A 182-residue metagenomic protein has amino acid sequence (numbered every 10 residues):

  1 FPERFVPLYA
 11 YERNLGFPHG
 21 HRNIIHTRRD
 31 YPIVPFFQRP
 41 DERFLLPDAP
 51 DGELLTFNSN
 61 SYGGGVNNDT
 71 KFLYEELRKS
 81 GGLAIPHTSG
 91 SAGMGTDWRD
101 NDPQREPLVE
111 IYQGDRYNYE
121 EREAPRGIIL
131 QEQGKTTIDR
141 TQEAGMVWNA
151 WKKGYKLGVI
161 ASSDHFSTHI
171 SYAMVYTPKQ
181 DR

Functional and structural regions predicted by a protein language model:
F1-R182: Extended, charged catalytic domains and RNA/DNA-binding interfaces, predominantly in divalent-metal-using enzymes
